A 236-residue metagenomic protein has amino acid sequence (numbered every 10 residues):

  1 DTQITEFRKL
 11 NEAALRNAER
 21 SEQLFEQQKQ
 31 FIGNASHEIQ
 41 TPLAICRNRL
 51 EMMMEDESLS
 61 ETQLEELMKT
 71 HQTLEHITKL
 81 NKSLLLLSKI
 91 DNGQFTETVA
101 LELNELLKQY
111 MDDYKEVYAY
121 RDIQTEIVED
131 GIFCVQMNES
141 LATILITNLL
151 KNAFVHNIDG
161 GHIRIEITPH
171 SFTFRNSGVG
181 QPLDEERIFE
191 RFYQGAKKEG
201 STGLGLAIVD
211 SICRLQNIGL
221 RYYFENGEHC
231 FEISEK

Functional and structural regions predicted by a protein language model:
I4, N11-T70: Membrane-proximal coiled-coil signaling linkers
T70-I77: Short alpha-helical segment of the dimerization/phosphotransfer core of two-component systems
N92-E97, C134-M137: Conserved micro-motifs of the catalytic ATP-binding
E97-K115, E126, G131: A conserved beta-strand-to-alpha-helix junction within the catalytic ATP-binding
N152-F154: Short helix-loop "hinge" at the ATP-lid/N-box region of the Bergerat-fold HATPase_c
Q181-F192: Short conserved segment of the HATPase_c
N217-E225: Glycine-rich ATP-binding loops of the HATPase_c
